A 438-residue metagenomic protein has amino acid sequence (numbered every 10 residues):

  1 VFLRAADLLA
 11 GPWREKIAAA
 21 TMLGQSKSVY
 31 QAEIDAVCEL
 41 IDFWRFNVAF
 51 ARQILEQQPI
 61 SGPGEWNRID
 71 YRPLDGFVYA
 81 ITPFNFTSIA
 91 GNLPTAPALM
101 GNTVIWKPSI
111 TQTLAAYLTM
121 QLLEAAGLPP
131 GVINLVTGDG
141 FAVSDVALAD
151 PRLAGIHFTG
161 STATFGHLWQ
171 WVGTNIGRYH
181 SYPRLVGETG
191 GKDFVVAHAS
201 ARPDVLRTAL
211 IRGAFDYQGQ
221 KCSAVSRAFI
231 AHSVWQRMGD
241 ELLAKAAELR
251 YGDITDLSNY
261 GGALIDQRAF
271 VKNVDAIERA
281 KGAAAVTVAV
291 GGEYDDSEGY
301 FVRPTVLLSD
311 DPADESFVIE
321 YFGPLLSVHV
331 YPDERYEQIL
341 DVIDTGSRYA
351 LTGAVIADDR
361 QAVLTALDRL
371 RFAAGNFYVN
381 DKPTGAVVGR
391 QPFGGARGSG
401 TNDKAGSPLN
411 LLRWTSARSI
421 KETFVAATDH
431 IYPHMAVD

Functional and structural regions predicted by a protein language model:
V1-F2, L128, R152-L153, T208 (+3 more regions): Conserved C-terminal structural/oligomerization subdomain of aldehyde/semialdehyde dehydrogenase
F2-E15, Q25-L55, E65-R68: Long amphipathic alpha-helix in the N-terminal Rossmann-like dinucleotide-binding domain of NAD(P)-dependent
A10-R14, R45-P59, G177, R250-Y251 (+2 more regions): Proline-centered turn/helix-capping motifs that create local helix->coil transitions or kinks
E15-A36, G190-K192, G219-R227, L243-D275 (+3 more regions): Flexible, acidic loop-helix segments that line cofactor/substrate-binding pockets
T21, W44, V78-I81, G101 (+11 more regions): Buried hydrophobic positions in well-ordered alpha/beta secondary-structure cores of metabolic enzymes
M22, A51-R207: Rossmann-like NAD(P) dinucleotide-binding subdomain of oxidoreductase/dehydrogenase enzymes
N102-Q112, V132, G155-S161, H180-H198 (+7 more regions): Short loop-to-beta-strand entry elements in the cores of soluble alpha/beta enzymes
S161-E188, I211-C222, S233-G261, D275-V290 (+3 more regions): Glycine/threonine-rich helix-loop capping motifs at alpha-helix boundaries
